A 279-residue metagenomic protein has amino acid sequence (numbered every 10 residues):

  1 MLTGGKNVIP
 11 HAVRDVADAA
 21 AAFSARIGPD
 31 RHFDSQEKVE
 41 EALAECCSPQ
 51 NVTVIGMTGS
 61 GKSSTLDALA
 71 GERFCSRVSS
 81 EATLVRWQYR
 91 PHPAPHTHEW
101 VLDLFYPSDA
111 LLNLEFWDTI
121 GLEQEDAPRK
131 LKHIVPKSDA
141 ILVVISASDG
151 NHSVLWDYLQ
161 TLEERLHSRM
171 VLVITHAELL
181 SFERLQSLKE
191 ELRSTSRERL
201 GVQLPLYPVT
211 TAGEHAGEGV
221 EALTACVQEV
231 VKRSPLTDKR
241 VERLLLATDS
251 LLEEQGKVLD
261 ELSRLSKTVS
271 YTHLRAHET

Functional and structural regions predicted by a protein language model:
M1-K6: Long, basic/Gly/Ser/Thr-rich N-terminal segments that mediate initial subcellular attachment or targeting
I9-F105: Conserved G1/Walker A P-loop phosphate-binding module
S80-L114, H133, K137, Q186 (+2 more regions): Glycine-rich phosphate-binding loops of NTPases
A110-D126: Switch II (G3) loop of P-loop NTPases
K132-P136, I145-V202: Conserved C-terminal guanine-recognition region of P-loop GTPase G domains, centered on the G4
L180-L236: Canonical P-loop GTPase G-domain recognition
L236-S270: C-terminal-of-GTPase-core extension/linker across diverse P-loop GTPases
T272-T279: Conserved small/polar residues in nucleotide/adenosyl-binding loops
